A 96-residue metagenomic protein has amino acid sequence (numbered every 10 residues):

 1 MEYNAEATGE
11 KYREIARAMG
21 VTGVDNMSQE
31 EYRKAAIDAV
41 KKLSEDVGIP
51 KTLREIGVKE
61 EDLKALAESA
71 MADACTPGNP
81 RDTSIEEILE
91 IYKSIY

Functional and structural regions predicted by a protein language model:
M1-D62: Gly/Pro-rich interdomain helix-loop hinge
K59-Y96: Short, amphipathic C-terminal "tail helix"
